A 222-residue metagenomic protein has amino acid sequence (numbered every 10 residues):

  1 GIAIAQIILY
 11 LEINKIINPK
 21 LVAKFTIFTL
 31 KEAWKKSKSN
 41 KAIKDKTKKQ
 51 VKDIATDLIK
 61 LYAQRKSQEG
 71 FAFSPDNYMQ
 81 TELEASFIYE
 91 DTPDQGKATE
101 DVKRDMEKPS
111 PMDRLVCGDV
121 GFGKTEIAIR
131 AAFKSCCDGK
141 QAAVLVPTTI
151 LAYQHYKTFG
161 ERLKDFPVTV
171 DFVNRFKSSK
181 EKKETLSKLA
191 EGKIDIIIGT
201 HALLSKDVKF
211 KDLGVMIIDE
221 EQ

Functional and structural regions predicted by a protein language model:
G1-D94: Upstream accessory/linker segments immediately N-terminal to the RecA-like ATPase cores of bacterial MutS and a subset
S110-A131, A142-V146: Walker A/P-loop
C117, G199, I217-D219: Hydrophobic residues in beta-strands of the RecA-like P-loop NTPase core, especially within AAA+ ATPase
A131-H155: Conserved SF1/SF2 helicase motif Ia
K140-A142, T169, G192-I196, D212-G214: Loop/turn-to-beta-strand initiation segments
A152-K180, E184: Conserved helix-turn-beta segment of the N-terminal RecA-like "Helicase ATP-binding" lobe in SF1/SF2 helicases
K177-I197, F210-K211: Conserved motor-coupling elements within RecA-like helicase/translocase cores
V208-Q222: SF2 helicase catalytic motif II
